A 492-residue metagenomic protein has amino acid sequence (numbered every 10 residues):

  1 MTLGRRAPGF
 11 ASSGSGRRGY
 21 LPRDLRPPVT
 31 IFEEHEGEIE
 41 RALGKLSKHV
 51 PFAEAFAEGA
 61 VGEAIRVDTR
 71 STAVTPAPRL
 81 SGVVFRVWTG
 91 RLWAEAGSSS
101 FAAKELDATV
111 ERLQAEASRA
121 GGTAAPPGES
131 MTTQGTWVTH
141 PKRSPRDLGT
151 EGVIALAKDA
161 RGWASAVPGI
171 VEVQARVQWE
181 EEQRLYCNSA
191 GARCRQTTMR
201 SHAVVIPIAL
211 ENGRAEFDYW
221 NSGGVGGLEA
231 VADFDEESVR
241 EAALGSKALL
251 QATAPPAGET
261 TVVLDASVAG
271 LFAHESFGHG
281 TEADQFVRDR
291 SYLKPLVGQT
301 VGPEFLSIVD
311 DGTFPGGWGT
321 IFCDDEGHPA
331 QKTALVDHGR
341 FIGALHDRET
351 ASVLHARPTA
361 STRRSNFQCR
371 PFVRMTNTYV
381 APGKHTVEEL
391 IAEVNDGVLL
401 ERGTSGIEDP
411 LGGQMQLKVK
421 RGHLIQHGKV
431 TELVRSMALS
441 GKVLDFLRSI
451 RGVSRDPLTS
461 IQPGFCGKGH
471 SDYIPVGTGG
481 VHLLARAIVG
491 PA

Functional and structural regions predicted by a protein language model:
L3-A11, R17-A492: N-terminal small-residue-enriched
